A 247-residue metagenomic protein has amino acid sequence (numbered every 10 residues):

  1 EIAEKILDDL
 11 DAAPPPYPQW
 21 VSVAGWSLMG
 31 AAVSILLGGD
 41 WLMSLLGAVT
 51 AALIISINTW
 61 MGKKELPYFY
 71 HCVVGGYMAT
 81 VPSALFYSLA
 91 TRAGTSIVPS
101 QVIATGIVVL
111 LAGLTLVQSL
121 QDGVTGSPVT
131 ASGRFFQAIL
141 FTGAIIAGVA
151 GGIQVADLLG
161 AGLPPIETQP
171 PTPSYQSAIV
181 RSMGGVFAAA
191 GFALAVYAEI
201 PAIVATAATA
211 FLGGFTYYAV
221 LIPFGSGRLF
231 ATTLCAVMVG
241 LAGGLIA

Functional and structural regions predicted by a protein language model:
I2-A247: Alpha-helical transmembrane segments and their membrane-interface boundaries that form or gate the permeation pathway
